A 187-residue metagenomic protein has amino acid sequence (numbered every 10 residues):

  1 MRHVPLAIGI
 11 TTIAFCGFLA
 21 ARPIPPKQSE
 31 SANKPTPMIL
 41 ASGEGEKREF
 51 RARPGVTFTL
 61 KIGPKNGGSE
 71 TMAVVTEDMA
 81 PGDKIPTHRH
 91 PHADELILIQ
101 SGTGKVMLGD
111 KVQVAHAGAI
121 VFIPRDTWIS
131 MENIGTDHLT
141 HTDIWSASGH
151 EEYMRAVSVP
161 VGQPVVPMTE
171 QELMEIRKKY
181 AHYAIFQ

Functional and structural regions predicted by a protein language model:
M1-I8: Bacterial N-terminal signal peptides that target proteins for export
I8-G17: Bacterial N-terminal signal peptides
F18-T71, V159-Q187: A short, N-terminal "cap"/entry segment at the start of jelly-roll beta-barrel domains of the cupin/DSBH fold
T57-I62, V75-H90: Conserved short histidine dyad/triad with adjacent acidic residue
T71-V74, D94: Extracytoplasmic
H92-G104, G109: Glycine- and acidic-residue-biased ligand/ion/polar-headgroup-sensing regions
K105, R125-E152: Ligand-binding loop in jelly-roll beta-barrel domains
D110-W128: Short acidic-glycine-tyrosine-enriched beta hairpin
